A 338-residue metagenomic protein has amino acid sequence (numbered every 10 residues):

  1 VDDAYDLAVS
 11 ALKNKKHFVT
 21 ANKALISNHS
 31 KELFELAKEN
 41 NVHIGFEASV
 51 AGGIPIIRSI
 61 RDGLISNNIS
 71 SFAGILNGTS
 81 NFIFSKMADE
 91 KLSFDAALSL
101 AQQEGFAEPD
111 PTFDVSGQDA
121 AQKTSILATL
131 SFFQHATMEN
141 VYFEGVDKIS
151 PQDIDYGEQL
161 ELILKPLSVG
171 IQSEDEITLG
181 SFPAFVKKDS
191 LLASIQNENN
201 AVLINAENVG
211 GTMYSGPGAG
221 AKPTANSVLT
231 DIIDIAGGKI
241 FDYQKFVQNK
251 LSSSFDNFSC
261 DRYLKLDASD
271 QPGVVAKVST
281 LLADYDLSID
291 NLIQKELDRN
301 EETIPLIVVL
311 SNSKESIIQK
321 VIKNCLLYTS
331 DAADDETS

Functional and structural regions predicted by a protein language model:
V1-L12, L25-N28: Beta-loop-alpha module in the N-terminal Rossmann-like domain of NAD(P)-dependent dehydrogenases, especially those
K23-I44: Rossmann-fold NAD(P)-binding glycine/threonine-rich loop
G45-A107, T112-D114, Q118-D119, I126: Rossmann-like NAD(P)H-binding beta-loop-alpha module
S71-A73, N81-F84, A88, L100 (+5 more regions): Catalytic, metal-anchored helix/loop core of enzyme active sites in primary metabolism
A96-S194, N199-A201: Substrate-binding/catalytic subdomain of NAD(P)-dependent oxidoreductase enzymes
G273-K277, E315-K320: Short, conserved charged micro-motifs
V278-L282, K320-L326: Short amphipathic alpha-helices in soluble, non-transmembrane regions that often serve as interface/regulatory elements
Y328-T337: Single conserved hydrophobic/aromatic residue that forms the stacking wall/gate of nucleotide- or nucleobase-binding
